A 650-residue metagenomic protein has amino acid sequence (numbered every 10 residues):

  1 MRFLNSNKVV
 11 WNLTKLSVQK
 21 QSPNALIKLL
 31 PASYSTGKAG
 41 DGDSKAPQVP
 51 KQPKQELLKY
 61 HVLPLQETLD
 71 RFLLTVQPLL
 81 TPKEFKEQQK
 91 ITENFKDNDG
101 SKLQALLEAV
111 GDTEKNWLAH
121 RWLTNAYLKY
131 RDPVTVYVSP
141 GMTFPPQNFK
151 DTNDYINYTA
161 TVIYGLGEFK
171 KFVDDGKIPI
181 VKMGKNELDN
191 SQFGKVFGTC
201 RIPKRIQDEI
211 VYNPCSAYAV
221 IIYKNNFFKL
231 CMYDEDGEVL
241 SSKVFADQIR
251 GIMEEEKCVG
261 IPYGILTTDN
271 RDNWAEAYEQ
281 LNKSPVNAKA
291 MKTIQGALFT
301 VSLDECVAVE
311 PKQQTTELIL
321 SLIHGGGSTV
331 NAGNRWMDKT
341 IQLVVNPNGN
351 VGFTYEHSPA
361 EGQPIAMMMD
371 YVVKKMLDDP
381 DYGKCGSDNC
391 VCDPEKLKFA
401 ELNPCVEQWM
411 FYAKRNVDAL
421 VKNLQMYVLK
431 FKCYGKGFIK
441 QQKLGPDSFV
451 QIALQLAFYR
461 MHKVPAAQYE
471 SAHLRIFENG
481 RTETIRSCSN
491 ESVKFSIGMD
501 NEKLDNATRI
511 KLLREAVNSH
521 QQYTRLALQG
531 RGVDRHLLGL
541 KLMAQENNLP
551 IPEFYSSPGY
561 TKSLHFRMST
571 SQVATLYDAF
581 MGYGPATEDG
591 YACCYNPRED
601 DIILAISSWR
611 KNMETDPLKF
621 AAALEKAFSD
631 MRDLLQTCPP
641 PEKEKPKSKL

Functional and structural regions predicted by a protein language model:
R2-K339, N348-G349, E356, A360-L650: Long, Pro/Ser/Thr-rich low-complexity/intrinsically disordered regulatory tracts in eukaryotic proteins
Q342: Conserved ATP phosphate-binding architecture of protein kinases
